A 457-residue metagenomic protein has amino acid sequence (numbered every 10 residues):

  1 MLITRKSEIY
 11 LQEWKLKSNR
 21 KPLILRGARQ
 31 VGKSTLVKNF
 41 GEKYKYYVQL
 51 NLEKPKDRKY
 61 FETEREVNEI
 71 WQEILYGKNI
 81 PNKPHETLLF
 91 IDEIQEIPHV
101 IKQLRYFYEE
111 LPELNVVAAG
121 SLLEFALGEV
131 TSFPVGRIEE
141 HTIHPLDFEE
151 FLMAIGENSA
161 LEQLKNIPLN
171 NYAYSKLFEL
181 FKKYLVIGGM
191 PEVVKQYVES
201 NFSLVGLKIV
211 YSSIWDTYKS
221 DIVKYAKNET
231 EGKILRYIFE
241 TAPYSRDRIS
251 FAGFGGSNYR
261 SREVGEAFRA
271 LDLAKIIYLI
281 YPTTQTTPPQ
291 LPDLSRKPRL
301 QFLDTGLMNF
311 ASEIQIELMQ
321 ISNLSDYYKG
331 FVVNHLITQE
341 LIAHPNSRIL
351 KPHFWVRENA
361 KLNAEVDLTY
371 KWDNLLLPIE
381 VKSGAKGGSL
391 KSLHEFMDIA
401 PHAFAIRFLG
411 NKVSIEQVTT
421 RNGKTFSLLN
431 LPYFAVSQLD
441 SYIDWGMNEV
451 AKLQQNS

Functional and structural regions predicted by a protein language model:
M1-W14: N-terminal pre-Walker A segment at the start of P-loop NTPase domains
K33: Conserved lysine of the Walker
L36, F40: Hydrophobic positions on the alpha1 helix immediately C-terminal to the Walker A/P-loop
G128-Y244: Interdomain motor-coupling "hinge/lid" segment immediately C-terminal to the ATP-binding subdomain of NTP-driven enzymes
V198-E365, Y370: Accessory nucleic acid-recognition modules appended to NTPase machines
L341, V366-A385, A405: Conserved catalytic cores of phosphodiester-cleaving nucleases, focusing on short active-site segments
S383-S427: Catalytic cores of nucleic-acid endonucleases
K412-S457: Domain-level recognition of nuclease-like catalytic cores that cleave nucleotide substrates
